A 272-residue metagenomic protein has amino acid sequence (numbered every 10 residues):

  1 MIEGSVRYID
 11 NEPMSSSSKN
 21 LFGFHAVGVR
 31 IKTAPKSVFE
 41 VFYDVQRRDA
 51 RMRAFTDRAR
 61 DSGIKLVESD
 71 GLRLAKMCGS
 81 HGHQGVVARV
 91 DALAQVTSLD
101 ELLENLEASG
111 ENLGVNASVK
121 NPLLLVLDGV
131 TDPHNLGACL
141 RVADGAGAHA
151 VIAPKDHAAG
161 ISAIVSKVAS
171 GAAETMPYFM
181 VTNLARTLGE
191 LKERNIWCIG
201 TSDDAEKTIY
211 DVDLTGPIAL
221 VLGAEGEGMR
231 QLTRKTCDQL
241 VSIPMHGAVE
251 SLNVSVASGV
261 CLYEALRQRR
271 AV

Functional and structural regions predicted by a protein language model:
M1-E107, E111, V115: N-terminal positively charged helical leader segments and presequences
H25, V29-K36, Y43, R47 (+3 more regions): RNA substrate-binding interface of SAM-dependent RNA methyltransferases
G28, D144-G145, A150, S166-A172 (+1 more regions): Structured adenosyl-cofactor binding patch, chiefly the S-adenosyl-L-methionine
R60, L188-K192, L266: Surface-exposed amphipathic alpha-helices with a cationic face
D70, D91, D128, P154-K155 (+5 more regions): Short beta->alpha connector loops at strand-helix junctions that form conserved, small/polar/Pro-enriched
L72-M77, A94-V96, L184-L188, E206-K207 (+1 more regions): A short acidic, often aromatic-flanked loop/helix-cap motif at beta-alpha or helix-coil junctions that lines enzyme
M77-A92, A169-A173, P177, V181 (+1 more regions): Short basic, glycine-rich beta-strand/loop surfaces that mediate nucleic-acid
I199-V249, N253-S255: Active-site/ligand-binding-proximal alpha/beta "capping" segment
